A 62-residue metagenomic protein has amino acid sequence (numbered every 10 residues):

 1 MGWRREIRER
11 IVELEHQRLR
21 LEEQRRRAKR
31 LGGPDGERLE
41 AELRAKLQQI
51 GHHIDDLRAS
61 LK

Functional and structural regions predicted by a protein language model:
M1-H16: Short, charge/polar-rich alpha-helical segments
H16, R26-K62: Short, charge-rich amphipathic interface segments used for partner binding and complex assembly
R18-L21: Extended alpha-helical coiled-coil scaffolds used as long rod-like oligomerization/tethering regions in large
